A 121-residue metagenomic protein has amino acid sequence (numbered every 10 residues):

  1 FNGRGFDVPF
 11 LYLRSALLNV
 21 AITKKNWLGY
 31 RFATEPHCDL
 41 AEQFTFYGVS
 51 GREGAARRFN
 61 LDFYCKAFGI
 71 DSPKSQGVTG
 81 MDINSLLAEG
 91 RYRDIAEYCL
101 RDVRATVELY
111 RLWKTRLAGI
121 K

Functional and structural regions predicted by a protein language model:
F1-A96, R101-R104, L109, W113-K114 (+1 more regions): Metal-dependent phosphoesterase core characteristic of DEDDh/y 3'-5' exonuclease domains
